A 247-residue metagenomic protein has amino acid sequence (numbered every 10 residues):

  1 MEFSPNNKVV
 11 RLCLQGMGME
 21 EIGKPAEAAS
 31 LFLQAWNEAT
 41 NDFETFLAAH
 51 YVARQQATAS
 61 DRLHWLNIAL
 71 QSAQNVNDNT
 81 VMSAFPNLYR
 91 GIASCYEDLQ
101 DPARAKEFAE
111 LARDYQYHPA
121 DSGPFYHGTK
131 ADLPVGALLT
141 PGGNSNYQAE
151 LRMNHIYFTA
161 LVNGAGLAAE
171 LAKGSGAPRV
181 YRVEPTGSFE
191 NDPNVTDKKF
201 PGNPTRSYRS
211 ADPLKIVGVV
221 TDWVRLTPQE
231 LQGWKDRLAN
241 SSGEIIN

Functional and structural regions predicted by a protein language model:
M1-F3, A35-D42, A73-S83: Flexible helix-coil transition and linker loops at the boundaries of alpha-helical arrays
N7-S30: Alpha-helical segment of the N-proximal tetratricopeptide repeat
L12, F46-A49, Y89: TPR repeat positional signature
P25-A26, A59, P102: TPR-repeat structural position
E97-D98, P102-G123, K130, N146-N154 (+1 more regions): Conserved NAD+-utilizing ADP-ribose enzyme module
